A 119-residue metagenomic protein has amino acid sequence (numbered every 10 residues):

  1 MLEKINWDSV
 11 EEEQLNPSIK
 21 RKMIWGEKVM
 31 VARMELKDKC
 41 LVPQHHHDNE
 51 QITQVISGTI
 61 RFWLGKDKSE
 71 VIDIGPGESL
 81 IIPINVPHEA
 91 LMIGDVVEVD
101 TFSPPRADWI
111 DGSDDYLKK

Functional and structural regions predicted by a protein language model:
M1-K28, D95, D115-K119: A short, N-terminal "cap"/entry segment at the start of jelly-roll beta-barrel domains of the cupin/DSBH fold
M30-H46: Conserved short histidine dyad/triad with adjacent acidic residue
L36-K37, H47-F62: Short, conserved beta-strand element in jelly-roll/cupin
L41-P43, R61, L80-E89: Histidine-centered metal-chelating micro-motifs
I56-S57, G75, G94: A cytosolic small-molecule/anion-sensing beta-strand core signal
K68-I84: Short acidic-glycine-tyrosine-enriched beta hairpin
I84-D108: Ligand-binding loop in jelly-roll beta-barrel domains
